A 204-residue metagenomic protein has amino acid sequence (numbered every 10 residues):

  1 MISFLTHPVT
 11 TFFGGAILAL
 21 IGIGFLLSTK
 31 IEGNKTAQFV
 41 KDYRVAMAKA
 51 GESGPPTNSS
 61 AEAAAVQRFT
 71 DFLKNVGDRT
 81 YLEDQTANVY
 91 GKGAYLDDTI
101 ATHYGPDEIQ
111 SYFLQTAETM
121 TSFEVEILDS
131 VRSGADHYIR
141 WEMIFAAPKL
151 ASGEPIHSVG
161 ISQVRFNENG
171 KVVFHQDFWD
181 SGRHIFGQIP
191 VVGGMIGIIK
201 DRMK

Functional and structural regions predicted by a protein language model:
I2-D84, N88: Short, low-complexity N-terminal intrinsically disordered segments enriched in polar/charged residues
I31-G51, Q176-K204: Low-complexity, intrinsically disordered terminal/linker segments enriched in charged and Gly/Pro repeats
L82-G134: A solvent-exposed, acidic/Ser-Thr-rich amphipathic alpha-helical stretch
F123-V125, I156-S162: Short, surface-exposed coil-to-beta transition loops
S133, S152-S158: A generic structural micro-feature
G134-F145: A short hydrophobic beta-strand element
